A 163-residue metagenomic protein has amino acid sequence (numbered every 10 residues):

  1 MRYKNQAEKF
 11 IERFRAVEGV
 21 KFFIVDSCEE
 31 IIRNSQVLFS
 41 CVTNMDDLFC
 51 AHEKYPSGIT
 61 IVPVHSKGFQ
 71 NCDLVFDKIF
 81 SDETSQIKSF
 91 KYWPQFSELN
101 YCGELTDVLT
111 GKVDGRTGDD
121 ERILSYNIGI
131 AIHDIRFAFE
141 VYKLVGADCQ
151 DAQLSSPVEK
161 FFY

Functional and structural regions predicted by a protein language model:
M1-K4, C28, I128: Short loop or secondary-structure boundary microenvironments that flank and position key functional residues
M1-R15: NAD(P)-binding Rossmann-fold cofactor-contacting core
K9-R13, K21-I24, I31-S35, C41 (+1 more regions): Charge-rich, low-complexity terminal tails
V17-F22, D119-D120: A short helix-to-beta-strand connector/capping loop
V20-Q95: Rossmann-like adenosine-cofactor binding region
C72-Y163: Adenosine-phosphate binding glycine-rich loop
